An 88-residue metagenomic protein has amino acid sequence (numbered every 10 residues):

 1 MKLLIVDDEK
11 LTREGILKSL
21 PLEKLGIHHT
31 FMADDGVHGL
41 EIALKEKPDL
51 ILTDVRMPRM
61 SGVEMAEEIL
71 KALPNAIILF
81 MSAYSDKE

Functional and structural regions predicted by a protein language model:
D7, D54, S82: Active-site residues of response regulator receiver
K10-F31: Two-component/phosphorelay signaling modules centered on CheY-like receiver
K24, L44-E46, I69-A76: Conserved phosphotransfer cores of two-component systems
M32-L50: Acidic, metal-coordinating helix/loop segments flanking the phosphotransfer/catalytic sites of two-component signaling
D35-H38, S61-M65: Acidic catalytic/metal-coordinating carboxylates
E41, E64, S85-E88: Alpha4 helix (beta4-alpha4-beta5 surface) of REC/receiver domains from two-component response regulators
M57: Receiver (REC) domain active-site loop signature in two-component systems and cognate sites in sensor histidine kinases
N75-S85: A short, hydrophobic beta-strand element within the central beta-sheet of small alpha/beta folds
